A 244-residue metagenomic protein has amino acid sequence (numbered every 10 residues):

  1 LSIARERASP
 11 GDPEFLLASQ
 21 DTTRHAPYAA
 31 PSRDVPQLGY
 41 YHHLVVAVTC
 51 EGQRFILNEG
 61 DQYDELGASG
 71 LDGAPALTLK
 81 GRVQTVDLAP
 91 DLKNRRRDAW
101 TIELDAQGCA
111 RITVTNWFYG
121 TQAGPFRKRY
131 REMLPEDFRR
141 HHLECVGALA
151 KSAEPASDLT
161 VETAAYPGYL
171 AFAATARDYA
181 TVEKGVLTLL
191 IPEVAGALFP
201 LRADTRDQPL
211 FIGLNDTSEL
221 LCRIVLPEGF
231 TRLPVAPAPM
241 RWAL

Functional and structural regions predicted by a protein language model:
S2-L244: A sensor for short, sequence-defined functional sites
